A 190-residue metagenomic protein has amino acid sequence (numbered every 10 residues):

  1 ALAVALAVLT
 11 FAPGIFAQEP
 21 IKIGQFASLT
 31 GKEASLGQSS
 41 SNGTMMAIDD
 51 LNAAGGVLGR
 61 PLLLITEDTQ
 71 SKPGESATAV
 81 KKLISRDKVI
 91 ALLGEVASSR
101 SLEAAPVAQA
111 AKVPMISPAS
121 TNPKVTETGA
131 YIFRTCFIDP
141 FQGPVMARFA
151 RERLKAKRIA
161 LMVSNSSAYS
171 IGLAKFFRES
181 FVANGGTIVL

Functional and structural regions predicted by a protein language model:
A1-V4: Bacterial N-terminal signal peptides that target proteins for export
I15-A17: Boundary at the C-terminal end of the N-terminal hydrophobic targeting segment
P20-G37, E95, R158-S164: Short beta-strand segments enriched in small/hydrophobic residues
I21, N42-T66, V182-T187: Signal peptide-proximal N-terminal region of secreted/periplasmic/extracellular or secretory-lumen proteins
K32-N42, S167-K175: Glycine- and acidic-residue-enriched helix-capping/strand-helix junction motifs
S35-S40, A53-T126, T135: Beta-alpha junction/loop-to-helix N-cap segments that form part of ligand/metal-binding clefts
I132-L190: An alpha-beta-alpha
